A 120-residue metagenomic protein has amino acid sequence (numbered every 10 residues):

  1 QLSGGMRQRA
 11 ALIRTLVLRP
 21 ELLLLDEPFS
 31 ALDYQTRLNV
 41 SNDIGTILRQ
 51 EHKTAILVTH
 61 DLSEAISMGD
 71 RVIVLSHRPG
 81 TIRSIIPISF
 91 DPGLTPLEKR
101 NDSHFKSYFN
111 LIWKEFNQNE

Functional and structural regions predicted by a protein language model:
Q1-L2, M6: Conserved ABC ATPase signature
L12: Hydrophobic anchor residue at the start of the ABC signature
L18: Conserved signature/switch motifs of ABC ATPase nucleotide-binding domains
L23-D26: Catalytic Walker B motif of ABC-type/P-loop ATPase nucleotide-binding domains
R37-H52: Helical segment within the ABC ATPase nucleotide-binding domain
H52-V58: Conserved H-loop
S67-V74: Conserved catalytic segment of ABC-fold P-loop ATPases
H77-S107: Conserved beta-strand-loop-alpha-helix hinge in the C-terminal portion of ABC ATPase nucleotide-binding domains
